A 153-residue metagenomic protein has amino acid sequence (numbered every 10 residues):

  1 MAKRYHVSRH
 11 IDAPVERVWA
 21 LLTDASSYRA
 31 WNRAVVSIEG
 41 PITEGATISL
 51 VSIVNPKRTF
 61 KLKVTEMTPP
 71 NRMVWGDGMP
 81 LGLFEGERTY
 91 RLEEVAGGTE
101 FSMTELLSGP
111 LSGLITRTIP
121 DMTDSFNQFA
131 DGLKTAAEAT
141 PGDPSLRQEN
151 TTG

Functional and structural regions predicted by a protein language model:
M1-E39, T43, G132, T151-G153: Hydrophobic ligand-binding cavity/cleft-lining segments
H10, T59, T89, Q148-E149: Positively charged, low-complexity intrinsically disordered regions
R29, E39, I53-E100, L106-P110 (+1 more regions): Hydrophobic-ligand binding "helix-grip"
R33-A34, P80, G142, E149: Sparse recognition of residues in long alpha-helices and their boundaries
G45-I48: Short coil-to-beta transition motif at edge beta-strands of beta-rich domains
L106-G153: A conserved amphipathic terminal alpha-helix motif
